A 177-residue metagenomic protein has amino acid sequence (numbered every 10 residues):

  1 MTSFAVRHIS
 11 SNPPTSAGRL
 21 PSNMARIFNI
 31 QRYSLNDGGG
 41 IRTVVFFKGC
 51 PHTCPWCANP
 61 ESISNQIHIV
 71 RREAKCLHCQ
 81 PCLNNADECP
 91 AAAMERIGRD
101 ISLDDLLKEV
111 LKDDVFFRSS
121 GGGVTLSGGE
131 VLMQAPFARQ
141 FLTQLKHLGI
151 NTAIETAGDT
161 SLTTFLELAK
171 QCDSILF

Functional and structural regions predicted by a protein language model:
T2-P81, A91-G98, K112, F116-R118: N-terminal [4Fe-4S]-dependent radical SAM core
V45, C54, E130, I154 (+1 more regions): Conserved, mostly hydrophobic/aromatic
S64-Q171: Conserved Radical SAM active-site core
